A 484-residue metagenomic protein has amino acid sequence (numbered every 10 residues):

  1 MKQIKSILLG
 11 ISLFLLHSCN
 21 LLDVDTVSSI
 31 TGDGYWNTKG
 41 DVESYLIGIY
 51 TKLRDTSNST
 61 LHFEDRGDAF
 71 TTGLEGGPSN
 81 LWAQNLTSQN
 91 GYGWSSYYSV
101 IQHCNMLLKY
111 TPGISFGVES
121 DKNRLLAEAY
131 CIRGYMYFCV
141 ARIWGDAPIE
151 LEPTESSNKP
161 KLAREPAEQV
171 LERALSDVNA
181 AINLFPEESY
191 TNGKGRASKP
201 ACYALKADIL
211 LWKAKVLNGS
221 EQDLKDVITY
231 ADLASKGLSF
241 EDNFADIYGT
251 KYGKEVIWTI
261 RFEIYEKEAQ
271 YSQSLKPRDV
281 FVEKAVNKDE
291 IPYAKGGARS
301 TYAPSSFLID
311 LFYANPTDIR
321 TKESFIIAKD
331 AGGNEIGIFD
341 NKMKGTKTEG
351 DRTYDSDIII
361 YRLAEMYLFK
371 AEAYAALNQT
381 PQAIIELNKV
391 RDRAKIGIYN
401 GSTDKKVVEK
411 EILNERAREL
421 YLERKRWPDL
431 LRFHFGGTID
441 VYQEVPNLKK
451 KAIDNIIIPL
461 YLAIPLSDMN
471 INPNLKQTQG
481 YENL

Functional and structural regions predicted by a protein language model:
Q3, L16-G40, A174, A207 (+4 more regions): Bacterial Sec-dependent N-terminal signal peptides
C19-F63, E168, N472-L484: Acidic, glycine-rich segments characteristic of secretory precursors and extracytoplasmic regions
D33, S59-L74, E150-L151, P186-A201 (+5 more regions): Short, surface-exposed recognition loops and adjoining beta-strand edges that mediate ligand/DNA contacts, enriched
G40-D41, L46, G73-S95, L233-Y367 (+2 more regions): Elongated scaffold/linker segments in the mid-to-C-terminal portions of large proteins
E43, T51-L53, G76-W144, P160 (+5 more regions): Conserved, well-structured interaction surfaces
